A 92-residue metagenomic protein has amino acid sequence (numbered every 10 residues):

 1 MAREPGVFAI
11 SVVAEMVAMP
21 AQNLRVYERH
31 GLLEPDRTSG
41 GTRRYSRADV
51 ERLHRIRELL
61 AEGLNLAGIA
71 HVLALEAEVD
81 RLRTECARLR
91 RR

Functional and structural regions predicted by a protein language model:
M1-A61: Basic helix-turn-helix/winged-helix DNA-binding cores and closely related short helical interaction motifs
L59-R92: Long, leucine- and charge-enriched amphipathic alpha-helices that form heptad-repeat coiled-coil/leucine-zipper-like
